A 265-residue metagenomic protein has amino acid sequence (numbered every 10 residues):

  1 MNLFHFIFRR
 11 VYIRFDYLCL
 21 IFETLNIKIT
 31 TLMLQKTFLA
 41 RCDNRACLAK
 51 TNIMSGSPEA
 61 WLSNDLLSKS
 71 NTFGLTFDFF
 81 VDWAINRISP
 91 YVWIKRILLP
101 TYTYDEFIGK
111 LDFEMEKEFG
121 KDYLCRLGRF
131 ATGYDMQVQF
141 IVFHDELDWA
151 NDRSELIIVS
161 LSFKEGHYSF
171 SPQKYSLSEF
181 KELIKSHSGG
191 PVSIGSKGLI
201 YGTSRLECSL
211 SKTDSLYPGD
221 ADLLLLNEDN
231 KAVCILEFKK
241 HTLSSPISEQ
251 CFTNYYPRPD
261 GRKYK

Functional and structural regions predicted by a protein language model:
M1-T30: N-terminal amphipathic/basic-hydrophobic helices that include classical n-h-c signal peptides and signal-anchor
Y12, Y17, N26, Y91 (+9 more regions): Sequence-level detector for tyrosine residue identity
N26-N86, F130-D135, H144-G219: Acidic-basic catalytic patches of nuclease active cores, encompassing PD-(D/E)XK and other metal-cofactor nuclease
F73-E118, A221-L225, N230-S248: Conserved catalytic cores of phosphodiester-cleaving nucleases, focusing on short active-site segments
E106-D135, S169-K174: N-terminal extracellular/periplasmic ectodomains of secretory-pathway proteins
F119-D122, G133, G195-K197, Y201-L216 (+2 more regions): Acidic, metal/cofactor-coordinating or nucleic-acid-engaging core segments within structured domains
